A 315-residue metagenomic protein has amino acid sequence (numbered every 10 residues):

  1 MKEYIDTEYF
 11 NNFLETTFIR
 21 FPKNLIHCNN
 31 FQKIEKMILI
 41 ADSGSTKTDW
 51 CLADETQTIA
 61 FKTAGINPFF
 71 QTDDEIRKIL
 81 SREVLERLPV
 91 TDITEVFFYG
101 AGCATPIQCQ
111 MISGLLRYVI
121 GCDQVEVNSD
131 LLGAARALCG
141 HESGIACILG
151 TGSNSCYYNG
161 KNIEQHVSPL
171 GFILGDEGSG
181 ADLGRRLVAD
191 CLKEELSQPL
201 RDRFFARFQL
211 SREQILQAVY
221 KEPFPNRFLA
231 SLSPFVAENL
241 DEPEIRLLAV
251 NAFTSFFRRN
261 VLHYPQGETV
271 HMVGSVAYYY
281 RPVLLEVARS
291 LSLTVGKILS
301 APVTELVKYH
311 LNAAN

Functional and structural regions predicted by a protein language model:
T7, T16-T17: Ala/Thr-enriched low-complexity intrinsically disordered regions
N11, I19-P22, I26-E95, L138-C139 (+2 more regions): ATP-binding/phosphotransfer module of carbohydrate and carboxylate kinases, centering on a glycine-rich
E86-E126, L138-C139, E222: Short beta-strand-loop/turn "lid" adjacent to the catalytic site in phosphate-handling enzymes
L116-R117, Q124, I163-G171, V287-L293: Glycine/charged-rich beta-loop-alpha catalytic/anionic-binding loops adjacent to active sites
V127-S129, L299: Short loop/edge segments at beta-strand edges and connector loops that shape dinucleotide/nucleotide cofactor-binding
S129-C139, I148: Gly/Ser-rich oxyanion-binding loop with an adjacent helix/lid that shapes the negatively charged ligand pocket
E142-L192: Glycine-rich phosphate-binding loop of actin/hexokinase-like ATP-binding domains
